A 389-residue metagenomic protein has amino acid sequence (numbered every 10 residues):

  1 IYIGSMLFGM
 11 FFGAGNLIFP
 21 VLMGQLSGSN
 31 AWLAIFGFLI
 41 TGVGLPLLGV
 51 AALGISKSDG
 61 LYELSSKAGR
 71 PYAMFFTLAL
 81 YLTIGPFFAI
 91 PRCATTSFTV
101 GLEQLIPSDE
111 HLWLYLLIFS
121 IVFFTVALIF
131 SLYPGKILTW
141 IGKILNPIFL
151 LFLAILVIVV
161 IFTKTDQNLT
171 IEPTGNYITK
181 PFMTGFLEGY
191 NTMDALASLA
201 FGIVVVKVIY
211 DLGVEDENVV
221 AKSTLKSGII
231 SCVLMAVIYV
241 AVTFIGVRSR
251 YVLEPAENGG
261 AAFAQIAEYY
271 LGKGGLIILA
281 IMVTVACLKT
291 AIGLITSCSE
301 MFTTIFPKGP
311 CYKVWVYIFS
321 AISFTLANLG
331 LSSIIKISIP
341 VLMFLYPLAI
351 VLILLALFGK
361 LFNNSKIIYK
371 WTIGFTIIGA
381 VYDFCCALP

Functional and structural regions predicted by a protein language model:
I1-L7, W32, R70-I84, Y115-I121 (+3 more regions): Select transmembrane alpha-helical segments in multipass membrane proteins
Y2-F12, L82, V159-D166, G175-V242 (+2 more regions): Hydrophobic, membrane-embedded alpha-helices of multi-pass small-molecule transporters
L22, Y72-P107, C287-T304, G330: Hydrophobic transmembrane alpha-helices that form the core helical bundles of multi-pass secondary transporters
G44, L48, I148-V160, T224-R250 (+2 more regions): Selective recognition of specific alpha-helical transmembrane segments in multi-pass small-molecule
I55-S58, F124-L145, D211-V214, F324-K336 (+1 more regions): Membrane-water interface regions at transmembrane-helix termini and the short interhelical loops of multi-pass membrane
G60-S66, I238-L288, T304, P340: TM-loop-TM module centered on a large, flexible mid-protein loop between adjacent transmembrane helices in multi-pass
P86, I90, L150-Y177, A195-L196 (+3 more regions): Hydrophobic alpha-helical segments and their helix-loop junctions in multi-pass secondary transporters
L132-V160, I339-I350, Y369-G379: Membrane-interface loop-to-helix entry segments
